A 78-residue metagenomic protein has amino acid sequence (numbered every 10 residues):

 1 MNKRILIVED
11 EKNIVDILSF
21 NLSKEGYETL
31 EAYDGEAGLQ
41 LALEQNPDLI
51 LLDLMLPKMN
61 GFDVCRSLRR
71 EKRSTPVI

Functional and structural regions predicted by a protein language model:
M1-L6: Non-catalytic signal-transmission and effector/linker regions of two-component phosphorelay proteins
E9: Conserved acidic carboxylate
V15, P57: The feature encodes the CheY-like receiver
D16-K24: Charged docking surfaces used in two-component/phosphorelay signaling
G26-Y33, L41: Short hydrophobic/Thr-rich beta-strand motif most characteristic of the beta2 strand and flanking loop of CheY-like
D34-A37, N60-D63: Acidic catalytic/metal-coordinating carboxylates
L43-Q45, S67-S74: Conserved phosphotransfer cores of two-component systems
Q45-L51, L56: Active-site beta3 strand of CheY-like receiver
